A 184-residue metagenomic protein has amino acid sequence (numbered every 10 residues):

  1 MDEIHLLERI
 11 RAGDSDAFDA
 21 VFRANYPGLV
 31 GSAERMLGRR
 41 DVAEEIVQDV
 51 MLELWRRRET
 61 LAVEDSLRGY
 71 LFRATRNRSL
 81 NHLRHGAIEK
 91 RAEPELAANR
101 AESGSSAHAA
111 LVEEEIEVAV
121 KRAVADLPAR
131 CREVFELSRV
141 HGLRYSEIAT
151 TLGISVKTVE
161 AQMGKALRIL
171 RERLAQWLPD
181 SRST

Functional and structural regions predicted by a protein language model:
E8-G31: A short, charge-rich alpha-helical start-of-domain segment used by transcription regulators
R9, R91-E93, A97-N99, E136 (+2 more regions): C-terminal edge and immediately downstream basic/flexible tail or linker adjoining helix-turn-helix-like DNA-binding
I10, L29, A33, A43-L54 (+4 more regions): Short, small-hydrophobic-rich alpha-helical interface motif
R11-A12, G38, D49-S66, H85-G86: Sigma70-family region 2
E59-A62, R73-P94, E113: Arg/Lys-rich amphipathic alpha helix in sigma70-family domain 2
R76, L80, C131, L152-A175: DNA-recognition helix of helix-turn-helix
A98-R122: Acidic, proline/glycine-rich intrinsically disordered inter-domain spacer in sigma factors
R122-A125, A129, E133, L137 (+1 more regions): Helix-turn-helix DNA-binding module
